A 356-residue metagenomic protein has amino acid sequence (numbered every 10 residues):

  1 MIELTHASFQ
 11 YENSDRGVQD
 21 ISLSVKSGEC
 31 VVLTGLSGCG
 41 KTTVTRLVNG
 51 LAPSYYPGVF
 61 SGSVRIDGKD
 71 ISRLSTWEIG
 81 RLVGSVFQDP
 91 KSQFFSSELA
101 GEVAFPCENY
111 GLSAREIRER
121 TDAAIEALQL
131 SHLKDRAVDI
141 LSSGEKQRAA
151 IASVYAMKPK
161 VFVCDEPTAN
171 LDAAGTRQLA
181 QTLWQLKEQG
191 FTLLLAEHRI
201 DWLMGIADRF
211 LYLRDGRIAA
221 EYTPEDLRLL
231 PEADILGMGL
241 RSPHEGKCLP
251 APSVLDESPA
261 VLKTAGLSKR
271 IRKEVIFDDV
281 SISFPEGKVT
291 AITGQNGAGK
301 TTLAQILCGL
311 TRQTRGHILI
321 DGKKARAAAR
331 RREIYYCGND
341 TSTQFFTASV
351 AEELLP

Functional and structural regions predicted by a protein language model:
T34-L36, T293-Q295: The feature captures the beta-strand-to-loop junction immediately N-terminal to the Walker
N49, C308: Helix-to-loop junction immediately C-terminal to a conserved catalytic motif
P57-K69, G316-R330: Conserved ABC transporter NBD signature motif
R115-L133: Conserved ABC ATPase "signature" region
A137-L141, E145: Conserved ABC ATPase signature
F162-D165: Catalytic Walker B motif of ABC-type/P-loop ATPase nucleotide-binding domains
E197-H198: H-loop/switch region of ABC-family ATPase nucleotide-binding domains
